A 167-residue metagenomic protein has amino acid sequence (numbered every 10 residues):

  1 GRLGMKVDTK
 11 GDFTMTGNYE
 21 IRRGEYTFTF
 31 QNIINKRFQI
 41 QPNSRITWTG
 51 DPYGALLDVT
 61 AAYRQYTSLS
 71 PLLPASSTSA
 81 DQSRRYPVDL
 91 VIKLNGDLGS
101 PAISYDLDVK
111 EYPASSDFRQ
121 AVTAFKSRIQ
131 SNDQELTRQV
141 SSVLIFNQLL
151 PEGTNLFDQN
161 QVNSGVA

Functional and structural regions predicted by a protein language model:
G1-E152: Strand-loop-strand
L156-F157: Charged, low-complexity interaction regions
Q161-A167: Short, intrinsically disordered, charge-balanced linker/junction segments flanking boundaries in proteins
